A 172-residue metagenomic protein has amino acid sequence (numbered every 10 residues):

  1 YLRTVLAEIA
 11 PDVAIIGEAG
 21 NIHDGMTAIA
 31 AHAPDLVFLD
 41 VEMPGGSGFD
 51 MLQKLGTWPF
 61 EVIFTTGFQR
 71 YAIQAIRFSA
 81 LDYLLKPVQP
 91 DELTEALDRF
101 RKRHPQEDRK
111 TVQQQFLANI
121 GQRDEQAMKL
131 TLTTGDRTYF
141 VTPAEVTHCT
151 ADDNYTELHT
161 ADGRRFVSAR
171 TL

Functional and structural regions predicted by a protein language model:
Y1-E8: Amphipathic alpha1 helix at the N-terminus of the CheY-like receiver
L2, A72-A75, V146: Conserved RecA-like P-loop NTPase ATPase core
E8, H23-L117: CheY-like receiver
D12-G20, A28: Short hydrophobic/Thr-rich beta-strand motif most characteristic of the beta2 strand and flanking loop of CheY-like
A14-G17, D82, L130: Structural signal for short hydrophobic segments within the conserved structured cores of catalytic domains across
A14-I16, P59-V62, G163-R165: Short active-site oxyanion
G17-G20, L85, A169: Short loop/edge segments at beta-strand edges and connector loops that shape dinucleotide/nucleotide cofactor-binding
D98-L172: Conserved binding/recognition cores within well-folded domains
